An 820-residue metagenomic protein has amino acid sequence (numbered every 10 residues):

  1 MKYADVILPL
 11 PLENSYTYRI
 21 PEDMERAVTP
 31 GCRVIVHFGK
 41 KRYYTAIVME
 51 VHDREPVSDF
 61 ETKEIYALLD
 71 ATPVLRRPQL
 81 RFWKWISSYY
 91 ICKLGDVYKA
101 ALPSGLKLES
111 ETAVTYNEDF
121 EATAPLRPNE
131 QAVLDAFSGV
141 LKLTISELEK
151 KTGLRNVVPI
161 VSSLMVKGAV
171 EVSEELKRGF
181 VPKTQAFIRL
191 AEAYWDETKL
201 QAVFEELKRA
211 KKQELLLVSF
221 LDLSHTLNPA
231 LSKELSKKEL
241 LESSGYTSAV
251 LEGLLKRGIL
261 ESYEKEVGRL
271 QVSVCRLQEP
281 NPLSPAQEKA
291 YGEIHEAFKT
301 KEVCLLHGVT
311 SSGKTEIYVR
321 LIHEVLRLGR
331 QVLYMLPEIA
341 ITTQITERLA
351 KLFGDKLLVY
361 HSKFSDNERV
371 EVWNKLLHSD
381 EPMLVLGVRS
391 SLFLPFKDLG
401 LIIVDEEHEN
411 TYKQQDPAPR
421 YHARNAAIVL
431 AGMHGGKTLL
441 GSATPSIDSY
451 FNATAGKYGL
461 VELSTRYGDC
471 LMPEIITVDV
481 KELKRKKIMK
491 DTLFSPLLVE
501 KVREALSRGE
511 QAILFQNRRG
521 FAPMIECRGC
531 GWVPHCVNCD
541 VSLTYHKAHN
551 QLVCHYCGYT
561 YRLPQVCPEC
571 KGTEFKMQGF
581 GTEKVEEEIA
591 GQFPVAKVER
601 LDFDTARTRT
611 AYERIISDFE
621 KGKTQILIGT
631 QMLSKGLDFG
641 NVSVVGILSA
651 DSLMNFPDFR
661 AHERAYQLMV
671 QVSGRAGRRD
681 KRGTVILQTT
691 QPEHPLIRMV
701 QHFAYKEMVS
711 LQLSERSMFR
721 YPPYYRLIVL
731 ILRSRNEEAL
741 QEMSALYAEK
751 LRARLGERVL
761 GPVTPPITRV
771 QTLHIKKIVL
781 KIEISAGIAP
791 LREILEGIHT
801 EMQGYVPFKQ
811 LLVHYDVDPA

Functional and structural regions predicted by a protein language model:
M1-V385, S391-S442, T454-C470, R754 (+2 more regions): Accessory, non-ATPase domains that flank or precede helicase/AAA+ motor cores in DNA-metabolism machines
N14-Y16, S236, R726-I728, H774-K776: Short amphipathic alpha-helical segments
K40, R519, T772: A short catalytic or substrate-binding loop motif that flags glycine-/basic-rich loops and adjacent residues that bind
I91, P103, G153, G245 (+4 more regions): Glycine-centered secondary-structure boundary/capping sites
R276-G292, T300-Q741, E749, P766 (+2 more regions): Inter-lobe coupling/hinge segments of SF2-like helicase ATPases
F593-A596, L751-V759, G804-K809: Short secondary-structure junctions
E749, A753-H774, V813-Y815, P819: A carboxyl-terminal module marker
